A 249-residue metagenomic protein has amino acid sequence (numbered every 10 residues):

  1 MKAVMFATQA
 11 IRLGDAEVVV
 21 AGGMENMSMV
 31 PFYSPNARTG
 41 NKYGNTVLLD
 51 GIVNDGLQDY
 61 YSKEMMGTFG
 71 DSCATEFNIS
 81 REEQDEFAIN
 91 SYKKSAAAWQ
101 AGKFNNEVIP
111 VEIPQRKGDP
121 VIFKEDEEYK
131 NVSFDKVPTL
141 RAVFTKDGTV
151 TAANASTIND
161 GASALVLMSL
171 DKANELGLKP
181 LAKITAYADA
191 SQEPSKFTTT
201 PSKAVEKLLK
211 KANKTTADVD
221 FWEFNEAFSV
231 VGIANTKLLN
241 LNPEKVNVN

Functional and structural regions predicted by a protein language model:
M1-E25, A74-K103, A164-D171, A234-K237: Active-site-proximal alpha-helical scaffold in enzymes
M1-M5, S28, Q58-E64, T75-A88 (+4 more regions): Active-site pocket-shaping loop/turn-to-helix segments
T8, V18-S72: Flexible glycine-/small-residue-enriched beta->alpha junction loops that bind anionic phosphate/pyrophosphate groups
I11-V19, D171-K183, A212-T216: Phosphate-handling active-site elements
M29-P35, F123, S195-F197: Short acidic, glycine/serine/threonine-rich loops at helix termini
L49-N54, A142-T151, K183-A190, E244-N249: Glycine/charged-rich beta-loop-alpha catalytic/anionic-binding loops adjacent to active sites
F69-D71, E107, Q115, T185-N249: Active-site pocket-lining segment
E83-E175, L238-K245: N-terminal extracellular/periplasmic Venus flytrap/periplasmic-binding protein-like
